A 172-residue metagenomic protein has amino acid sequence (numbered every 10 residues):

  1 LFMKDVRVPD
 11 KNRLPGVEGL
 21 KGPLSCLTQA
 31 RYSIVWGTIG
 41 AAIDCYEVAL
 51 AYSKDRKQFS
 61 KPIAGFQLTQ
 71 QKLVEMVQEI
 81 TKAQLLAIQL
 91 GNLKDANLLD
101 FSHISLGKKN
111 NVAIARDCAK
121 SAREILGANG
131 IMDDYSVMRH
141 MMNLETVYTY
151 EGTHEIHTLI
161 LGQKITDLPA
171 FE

Functional and structural regions predicted by a protein language model:
L1-R7: Flexible, small-/acidic-enriched active-site or ligand-binding loops
F2, G16, S25-E172: Alpha-helical interface subdomain recognition
K11-V17: Cytochrome P450 core scaffold surrounding the K-helix E-X-X-R motif and the conserved "meander" helix-loop region
K21: Conserved mid-core segment of classical short-chain dehydrogenase/reductases
